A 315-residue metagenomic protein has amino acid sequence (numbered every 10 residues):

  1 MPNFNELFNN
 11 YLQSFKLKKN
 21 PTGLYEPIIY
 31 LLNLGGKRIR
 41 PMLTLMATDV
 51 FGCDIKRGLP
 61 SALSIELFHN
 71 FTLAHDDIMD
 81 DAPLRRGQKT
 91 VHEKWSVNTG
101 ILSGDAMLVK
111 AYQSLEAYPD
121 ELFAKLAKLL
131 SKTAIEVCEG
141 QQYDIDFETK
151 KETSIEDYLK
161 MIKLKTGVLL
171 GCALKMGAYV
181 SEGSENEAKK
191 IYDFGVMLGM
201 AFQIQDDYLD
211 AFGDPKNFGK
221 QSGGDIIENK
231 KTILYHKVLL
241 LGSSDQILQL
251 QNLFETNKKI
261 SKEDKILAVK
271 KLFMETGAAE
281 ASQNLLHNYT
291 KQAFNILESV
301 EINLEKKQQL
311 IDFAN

Functional and structural regions predicted by a protein language model:
M1-N315: All-alpha prenyltransferase/terpene-synthase fold signal
